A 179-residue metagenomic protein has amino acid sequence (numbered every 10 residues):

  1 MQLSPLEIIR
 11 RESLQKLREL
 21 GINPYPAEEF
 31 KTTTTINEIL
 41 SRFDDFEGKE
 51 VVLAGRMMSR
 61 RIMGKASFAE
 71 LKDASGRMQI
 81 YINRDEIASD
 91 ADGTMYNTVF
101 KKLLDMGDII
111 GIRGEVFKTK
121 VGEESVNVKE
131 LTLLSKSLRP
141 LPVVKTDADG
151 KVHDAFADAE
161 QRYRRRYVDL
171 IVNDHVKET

Functional and structural regions predicted by a protein language model:
M1-T179: Class II aminoacyl-tRNA synthetase catalytic cores and aaRS-like
